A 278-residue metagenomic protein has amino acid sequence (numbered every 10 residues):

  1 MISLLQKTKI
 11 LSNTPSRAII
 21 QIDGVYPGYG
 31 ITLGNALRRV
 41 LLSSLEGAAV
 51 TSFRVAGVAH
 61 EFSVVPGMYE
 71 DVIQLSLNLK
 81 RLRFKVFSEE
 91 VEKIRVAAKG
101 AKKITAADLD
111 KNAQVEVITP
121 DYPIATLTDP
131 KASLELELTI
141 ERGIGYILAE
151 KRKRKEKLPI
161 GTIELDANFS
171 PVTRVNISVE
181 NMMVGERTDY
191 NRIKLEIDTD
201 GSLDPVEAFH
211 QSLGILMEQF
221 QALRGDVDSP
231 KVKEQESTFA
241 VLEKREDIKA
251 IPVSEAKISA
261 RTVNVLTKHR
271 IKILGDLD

Functional and structural regions predicted by a protein language model:
M1-I273: Protein-protein interaction/assembly regions in multi-subunit complexes
G275-D278: C-terminal tails and terminal domains of large nucleic-acid-associated and other macromolecular-machine proteins
